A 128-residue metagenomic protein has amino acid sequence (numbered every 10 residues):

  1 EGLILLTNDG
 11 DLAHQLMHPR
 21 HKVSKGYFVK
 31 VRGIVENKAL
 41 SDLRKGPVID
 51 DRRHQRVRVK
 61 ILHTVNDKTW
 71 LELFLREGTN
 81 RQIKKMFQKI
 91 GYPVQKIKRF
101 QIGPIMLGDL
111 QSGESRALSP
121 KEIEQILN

Functional and structural regions predicted by a protein language model:
E1-N128: Basic, flexible Lys/Arg- and Gly-enriched helix-loop patches that mediate nucleic-acid binding at interfaces with rRNA
